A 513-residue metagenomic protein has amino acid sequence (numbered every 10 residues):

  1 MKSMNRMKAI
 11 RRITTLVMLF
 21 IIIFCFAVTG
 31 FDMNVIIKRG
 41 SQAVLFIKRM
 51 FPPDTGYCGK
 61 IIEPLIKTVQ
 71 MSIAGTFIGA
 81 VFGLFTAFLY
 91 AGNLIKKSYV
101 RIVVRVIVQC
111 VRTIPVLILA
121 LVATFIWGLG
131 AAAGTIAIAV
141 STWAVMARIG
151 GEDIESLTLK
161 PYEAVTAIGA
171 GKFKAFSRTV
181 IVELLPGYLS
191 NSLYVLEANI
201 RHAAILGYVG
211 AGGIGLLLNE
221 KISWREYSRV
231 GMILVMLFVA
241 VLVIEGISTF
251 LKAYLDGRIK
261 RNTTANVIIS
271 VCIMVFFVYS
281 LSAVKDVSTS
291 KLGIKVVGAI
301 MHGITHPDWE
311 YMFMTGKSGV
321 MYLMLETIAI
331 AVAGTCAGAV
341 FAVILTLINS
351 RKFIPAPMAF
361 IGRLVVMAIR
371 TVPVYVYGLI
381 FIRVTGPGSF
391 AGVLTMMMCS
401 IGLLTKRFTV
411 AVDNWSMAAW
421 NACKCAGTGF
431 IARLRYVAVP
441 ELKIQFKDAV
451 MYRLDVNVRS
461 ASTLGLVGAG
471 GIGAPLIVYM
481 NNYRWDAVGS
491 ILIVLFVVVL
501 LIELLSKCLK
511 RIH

Functional and structural regions predicted by a protein language model:
M1-I73, F77, L89, G246-C336 (+3 more regions): N-terminal, non-cleaved signal-anchor transmembrane helix
C25-N34, A120-W127, E197, Y279-S288 (+2 more regions): A structural signal for multi-pass alpha-helical bundles of membrane permease subunits that mediate small-molecule
I62-Q70, V104-V111, E197, N219 (+4 more regions): Alpha-helical membrane-interface segments at transmembrane helix boundaries
T76-F88, G92, L117, G187 (+16 more regions): Hydrophobic positions within alpha-helical transmembrane segments of bacterial inner-membrane proteins
F85-A120, I149, I344-G378: Cytoplasmic-entry segments and transmembrane alpha-helices of multi-pass inner-membrane transporters
V108-T142, V366-M397: Generic hydrophobic transmembrane alpha-helix motif, especially the helices
L129-V195, H202, G246, P387-A438 (+2 more regions): Membrane-cytosol interface at the C-terminal ends of specific transmembrane alpha-helices in multi-pass membrane
I214-L251, I472-C508: Hydrophobic alpha-helical transmembrane segments of polytopic membrane proteins
